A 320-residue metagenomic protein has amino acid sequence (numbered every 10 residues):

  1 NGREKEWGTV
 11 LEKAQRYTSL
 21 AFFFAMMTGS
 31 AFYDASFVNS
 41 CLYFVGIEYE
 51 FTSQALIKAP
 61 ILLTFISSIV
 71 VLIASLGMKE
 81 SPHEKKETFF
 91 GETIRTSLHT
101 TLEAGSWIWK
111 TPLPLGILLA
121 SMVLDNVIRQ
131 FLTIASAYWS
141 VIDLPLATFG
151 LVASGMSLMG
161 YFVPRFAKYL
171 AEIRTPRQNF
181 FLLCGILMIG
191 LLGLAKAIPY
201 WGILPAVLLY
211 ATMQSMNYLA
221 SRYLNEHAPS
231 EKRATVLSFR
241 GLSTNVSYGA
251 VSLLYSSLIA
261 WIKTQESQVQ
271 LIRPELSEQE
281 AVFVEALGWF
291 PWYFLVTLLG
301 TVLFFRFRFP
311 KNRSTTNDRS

Functional and structural regions predicted by a protein language model:
N1-S40, L63-A74, A120-Y138, V152-Y169 (+1 more regions): Substrate-agnostic recognition of the 12-TM MFS/MFS-like secondary transporter fold
V10, A59-L63, F149, N179-F180 (+2 more regions): Alpha-helical transmembrane segments of multi-pass secondary-active solute transporters
D34-I66, I259-L298: A membrane-interface helix-boundary motif in multi-pass transporters
S53-I57, L146, P176-R177, P199-Y200 (+2 more regions): Membrane-helix interface/capping residues of multi-pass secondary transporters
A55-I57, T64-E92, F304-T316: Helix-loop junctions on the cytosolic side of multi-pass membrane transporters, especially the intracellular loop
T64-V71, C184-L191, V296-T301: MFS 12-TM fold signature
K79-I117: Juxtamembrane intracellular "pre-TM" segments in multi-pass secondary transporters
R177-A220: C-terminal transmembrane helical hairpin of 12-TM major facilitator-type secondary transporters
